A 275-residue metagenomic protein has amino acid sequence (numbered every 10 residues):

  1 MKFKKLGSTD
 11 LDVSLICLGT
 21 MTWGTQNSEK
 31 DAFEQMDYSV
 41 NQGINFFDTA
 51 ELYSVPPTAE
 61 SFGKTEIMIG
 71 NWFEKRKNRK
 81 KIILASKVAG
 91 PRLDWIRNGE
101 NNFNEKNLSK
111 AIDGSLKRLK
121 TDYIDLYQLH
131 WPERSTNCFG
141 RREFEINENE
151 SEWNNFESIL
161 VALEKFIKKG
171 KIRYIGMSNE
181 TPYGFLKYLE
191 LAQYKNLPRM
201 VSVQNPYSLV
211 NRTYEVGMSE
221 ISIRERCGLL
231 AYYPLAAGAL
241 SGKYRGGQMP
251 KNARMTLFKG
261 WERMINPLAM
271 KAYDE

Functional and structural regions predicted by a protein language model:
M1-K87, K106-S109, D113, D122 (+1 more regions): N-terminal binding-site loop/beta-alpha segment at the start of enzyme catalytic domains that lines or forms
V13-C17, N45-F46, K81-A85, Y123-Q128 (+3 more regions): Structural preference for beta-strand elements that scaffold enzyme active sites
T20, E51-S54, Q128-W131, N179 (+1 more regions): Residues that line or immediately flank small-molecule/substrate-binding pockets and catalytic motifs
T20-K30, D94-K106, N147-W153: Active-site mouth loops of central-metabolism enzymes
P57-E60, G90-E105, S135-E145: Surface-exposed, active-site-proximal loop segments in enzymatic domains
K77-A89, C227-G238: Glycine-rich, aromatic-flanked loop segments that form ligand/cofactor-binding clefts across common enzyme folds
D94-Q128, P206: Active-site gating/metal-coordination segments in enzymes
P132-E275: Beta/alpha (TIM)-barrel catalytic core signal, keyed to glycine-rich beta->alpha loops juxtaposed to Asp/Glu that bind
